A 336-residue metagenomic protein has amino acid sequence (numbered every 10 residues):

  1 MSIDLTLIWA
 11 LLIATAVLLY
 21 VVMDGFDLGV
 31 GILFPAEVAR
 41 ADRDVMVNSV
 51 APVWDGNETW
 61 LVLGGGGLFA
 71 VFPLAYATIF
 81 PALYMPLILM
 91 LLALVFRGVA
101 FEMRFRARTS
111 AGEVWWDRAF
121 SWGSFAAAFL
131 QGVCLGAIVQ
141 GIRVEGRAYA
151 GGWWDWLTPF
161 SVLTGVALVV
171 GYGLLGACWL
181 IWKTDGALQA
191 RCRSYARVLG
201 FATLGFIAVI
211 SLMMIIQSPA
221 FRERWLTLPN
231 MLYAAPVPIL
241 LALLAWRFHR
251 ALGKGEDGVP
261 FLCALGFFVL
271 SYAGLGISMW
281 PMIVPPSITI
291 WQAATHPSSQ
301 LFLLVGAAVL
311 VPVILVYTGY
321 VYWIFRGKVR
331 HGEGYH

Functional and structural regions predicted by a protein language model:
M1-G56, V62-G65: N-terminal signal-anchor module of multipass membrane proteins
M1-I13, F69-Y84, V139-P159, I216-A220: Helix-coil boundary and interhelical linker segments in multi-pass alpha-helical membrane proteins
W9-Y20, F80-L94, S121-F125, D155-V170 (+2 more regions): Alpha-helical transmembrane segments
A36-D44, R108-A111, D185-A190, G327-R330: Juxtamembrane helix-boundary/capping and inter-helix hinge elements in multi-pass membrane proteins
V53-A126, E145, E223-L232: Membrane-interface helix-loop-helix modules in multi-pass inner-membrane proteins
G98-F105, A245-W246, I277-I290: Transmembrane alpha-helical segments of integral membrane proteins
M103-E256, P260, G274: Long, contiguous internal "core" modules enriched in hydrophobic/ aromatic residues
V284-L303: Short, membrane-exposed interhelical loops at transmembrane-helix boundaries
